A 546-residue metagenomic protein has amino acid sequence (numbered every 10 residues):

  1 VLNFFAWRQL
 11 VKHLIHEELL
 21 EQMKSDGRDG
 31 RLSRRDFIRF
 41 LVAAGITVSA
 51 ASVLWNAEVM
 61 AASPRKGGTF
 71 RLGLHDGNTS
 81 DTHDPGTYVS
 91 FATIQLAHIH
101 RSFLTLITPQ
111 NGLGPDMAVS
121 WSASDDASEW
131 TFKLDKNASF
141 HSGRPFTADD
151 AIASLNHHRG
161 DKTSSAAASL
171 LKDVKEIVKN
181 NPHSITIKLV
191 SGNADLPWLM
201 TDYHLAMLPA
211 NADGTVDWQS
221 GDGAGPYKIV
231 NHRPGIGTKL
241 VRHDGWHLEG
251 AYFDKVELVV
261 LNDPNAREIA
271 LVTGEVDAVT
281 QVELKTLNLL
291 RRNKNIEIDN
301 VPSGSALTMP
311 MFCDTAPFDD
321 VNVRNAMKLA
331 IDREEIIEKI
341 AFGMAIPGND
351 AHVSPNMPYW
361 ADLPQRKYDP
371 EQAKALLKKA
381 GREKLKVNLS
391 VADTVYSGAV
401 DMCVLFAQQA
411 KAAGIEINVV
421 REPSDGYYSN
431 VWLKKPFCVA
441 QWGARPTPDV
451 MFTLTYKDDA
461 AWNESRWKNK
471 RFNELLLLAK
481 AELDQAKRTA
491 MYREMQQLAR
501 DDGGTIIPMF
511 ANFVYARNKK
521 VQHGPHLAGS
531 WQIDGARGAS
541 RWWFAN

Functional and structural regions predicted by a protein language model:
V1-D36, A57: N-terminal secretory signal peptides
F40-V42, T47-A57, A194, R233 (+3 more regions): Detector for C-terminal structural segments
R71, T147-N156, P182-T186, G225-P226 (+8 more regions): Alpha-helical secondary-structure segments
G73-D125, N156, D222-A224: N-terminal lobe/hinge region of extracytoplasmic solute-binding protein
T108-G112, M200-A251, K255, D263-N265 (+3 more regions): Gly/Pro-rich hinge or "lid" segments in bacterial periplasmic/extracellular proteins
V119-S164, T186, R267-A270, P317-D319: Aromatic- and charge-enriched surface segment that lines or borders ligand/interaction sites
K133, A167-A210: Surface-exposed binding/hinge segments that line and control ligand-binding clefts or catalytic entry sites
D135, D244-L289, A407, E416: Ligand-site clamp/hinge motif
